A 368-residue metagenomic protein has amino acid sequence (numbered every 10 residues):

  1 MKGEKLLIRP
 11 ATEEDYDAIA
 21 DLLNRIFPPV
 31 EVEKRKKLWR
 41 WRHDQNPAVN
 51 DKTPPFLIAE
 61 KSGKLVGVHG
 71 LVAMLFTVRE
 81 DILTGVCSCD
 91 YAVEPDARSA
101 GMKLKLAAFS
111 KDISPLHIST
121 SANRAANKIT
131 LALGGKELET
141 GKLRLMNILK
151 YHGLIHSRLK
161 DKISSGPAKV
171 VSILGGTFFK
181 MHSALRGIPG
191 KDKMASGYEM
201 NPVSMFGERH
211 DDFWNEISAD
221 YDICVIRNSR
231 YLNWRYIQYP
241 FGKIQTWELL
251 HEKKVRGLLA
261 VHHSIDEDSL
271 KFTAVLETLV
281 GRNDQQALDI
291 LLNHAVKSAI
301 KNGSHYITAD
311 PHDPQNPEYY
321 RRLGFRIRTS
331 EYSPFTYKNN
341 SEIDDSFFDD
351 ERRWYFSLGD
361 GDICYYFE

Functional and structural regions predicted by a protein language model:
G3-Y91, E199-V280: A conserved beta-strand-loop-helix scaffold within acyl/acetyltransferase catalytic domains
Q45, L116-R186, R235-Q238, Q245 (+2 more regions): Active-site/acyl-donor-binding loops of N-acyltransferases
S62-G63, D96-A97, H152, E252-K253 (+1 more regions): Short loop segments at secondary-structure junctions
H69, S88-A92, K103-S114, N127-L131: Short, well-ordered alpha-helical packing segments
L71-F76, Y91-V93, A122-A125, H312-P314: An acidic- and aromatic-residue-enriched active-site/binding cleft used to recognize and process polar
V93-D112, Q285-K297: Conserved acetyl-CoA-binding loop-helix of GNAT-fold acetyltransferases
R144-L149, S183-D211, I226: Short linear elements at protein peripheries
